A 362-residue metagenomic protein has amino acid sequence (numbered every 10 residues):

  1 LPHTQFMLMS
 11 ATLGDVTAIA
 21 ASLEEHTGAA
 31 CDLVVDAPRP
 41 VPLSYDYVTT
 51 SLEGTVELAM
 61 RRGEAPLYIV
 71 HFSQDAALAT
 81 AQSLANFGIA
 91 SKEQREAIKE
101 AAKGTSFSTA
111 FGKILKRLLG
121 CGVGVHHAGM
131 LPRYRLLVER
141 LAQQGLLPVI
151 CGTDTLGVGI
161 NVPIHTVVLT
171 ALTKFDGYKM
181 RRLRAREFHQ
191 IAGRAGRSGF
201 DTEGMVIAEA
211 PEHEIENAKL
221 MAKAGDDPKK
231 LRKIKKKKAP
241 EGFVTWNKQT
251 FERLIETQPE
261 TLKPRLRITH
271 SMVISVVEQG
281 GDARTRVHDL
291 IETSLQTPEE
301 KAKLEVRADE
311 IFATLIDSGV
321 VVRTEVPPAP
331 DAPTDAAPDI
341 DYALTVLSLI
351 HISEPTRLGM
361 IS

Functional and structural regions predicted by a protein language model:
L1-V16: Conserved helicase ATPase motor motifs in RecA-like P-loop NTPase domains
H3-M7, P66, L146-P148: Loop/turn-to-beta-strand initiation segments
T17-S83, G124: Conserved interdomain linker/interface between the two RecA-like ATPase lobes of SF2 helicase motors
Q74-V149, G177-R186: Conserved C-terminal RecA-like helicase domain
V149, L156-L172, M205-I207: A short beta-strand element within the Helicase C-terminal
R184-M221: Conserved segment of the helicase C-terminal RecA-like domain
I316-P327: A short, conserved structural fragment
I350-S362: Single conserved hydrophobic/aromatic residue that forms the stacking wall/gate of nucleotide- or nucleobase-binding
